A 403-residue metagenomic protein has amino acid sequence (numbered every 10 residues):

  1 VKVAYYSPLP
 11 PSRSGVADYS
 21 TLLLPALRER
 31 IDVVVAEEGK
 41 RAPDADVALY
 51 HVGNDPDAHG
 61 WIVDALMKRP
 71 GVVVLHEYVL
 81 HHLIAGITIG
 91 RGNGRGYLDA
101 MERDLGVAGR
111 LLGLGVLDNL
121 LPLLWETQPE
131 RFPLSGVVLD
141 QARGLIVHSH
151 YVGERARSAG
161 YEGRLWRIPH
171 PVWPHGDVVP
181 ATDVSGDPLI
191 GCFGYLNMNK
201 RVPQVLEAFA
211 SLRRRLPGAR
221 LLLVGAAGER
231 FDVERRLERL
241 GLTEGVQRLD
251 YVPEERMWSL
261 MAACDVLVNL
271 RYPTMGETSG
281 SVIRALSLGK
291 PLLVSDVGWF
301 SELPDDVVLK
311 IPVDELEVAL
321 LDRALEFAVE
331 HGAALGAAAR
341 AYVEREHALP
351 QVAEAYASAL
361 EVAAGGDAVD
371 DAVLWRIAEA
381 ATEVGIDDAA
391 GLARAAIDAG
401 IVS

Functional and structural regions predicted by a protein language model:
L98-G144: Membrane-proximal helix-turn-helix segments that form the acceptor-binding/catalytic region of lipid-linked
R143, M261-G276, K290-P291: Acidic donor-binding loop of glycosyltransferase active sites
Y151, P171: Carbohydrate-associated surface elements
D183-K200, L206-F209, L222: Conserved donor-binding/catalytic core segment of Leloir-type glycosyltransferases
D187, V233-E255: Nucleotide-activated donor-binding/catalytic signature segment of Leloir-type glycosyltransferases, i.e., the conserved
F193, R220-V233: Glycosyltransferase donor-sugar binding loop
S301-F327: Change "using UDP/GDP/dTDP sugars" to "using nucleotide sugars
R340-R345, L349-S403: C-terminal amphipathic helix plus adjacent low-complexity, charged tail appended to glycosyltransferase catalytic
